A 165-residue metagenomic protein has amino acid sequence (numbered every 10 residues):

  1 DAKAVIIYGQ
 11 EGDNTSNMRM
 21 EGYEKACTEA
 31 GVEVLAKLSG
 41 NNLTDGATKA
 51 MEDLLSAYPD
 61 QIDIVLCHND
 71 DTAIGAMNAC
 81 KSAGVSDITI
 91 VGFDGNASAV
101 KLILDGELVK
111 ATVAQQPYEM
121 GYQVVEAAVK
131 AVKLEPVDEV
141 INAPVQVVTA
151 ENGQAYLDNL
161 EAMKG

Functional and structural regions predicted by a protein language model:
D1-V5: A conserved helix-loop-strand patch within extracytoplasmic ligand-binding domains of the periplasmic binding
I7-E11, T15, K25-C27, Q116-G165: Hinge/cleft segment of the Venus flytrap/periplasmic-binding protein
T15-R19, L43, A47, G121: Conserved donor sugar-nucleotide recognition element shared by glycan-biosynthetic enzymes
M20-G31: Ligand-binding cleft/hinge of the Venus flytrap
G22-Y23, L35-A36, G40-L102: Hydrophobic alpha-helical
L35-L38, A111, Q146: Structural signal for short hydrophobic segments within the conserved structured cores of catalytic domains across
D105-Y118: Short beta-strand elements at the ligand-binding edges of bilobed clamshell
